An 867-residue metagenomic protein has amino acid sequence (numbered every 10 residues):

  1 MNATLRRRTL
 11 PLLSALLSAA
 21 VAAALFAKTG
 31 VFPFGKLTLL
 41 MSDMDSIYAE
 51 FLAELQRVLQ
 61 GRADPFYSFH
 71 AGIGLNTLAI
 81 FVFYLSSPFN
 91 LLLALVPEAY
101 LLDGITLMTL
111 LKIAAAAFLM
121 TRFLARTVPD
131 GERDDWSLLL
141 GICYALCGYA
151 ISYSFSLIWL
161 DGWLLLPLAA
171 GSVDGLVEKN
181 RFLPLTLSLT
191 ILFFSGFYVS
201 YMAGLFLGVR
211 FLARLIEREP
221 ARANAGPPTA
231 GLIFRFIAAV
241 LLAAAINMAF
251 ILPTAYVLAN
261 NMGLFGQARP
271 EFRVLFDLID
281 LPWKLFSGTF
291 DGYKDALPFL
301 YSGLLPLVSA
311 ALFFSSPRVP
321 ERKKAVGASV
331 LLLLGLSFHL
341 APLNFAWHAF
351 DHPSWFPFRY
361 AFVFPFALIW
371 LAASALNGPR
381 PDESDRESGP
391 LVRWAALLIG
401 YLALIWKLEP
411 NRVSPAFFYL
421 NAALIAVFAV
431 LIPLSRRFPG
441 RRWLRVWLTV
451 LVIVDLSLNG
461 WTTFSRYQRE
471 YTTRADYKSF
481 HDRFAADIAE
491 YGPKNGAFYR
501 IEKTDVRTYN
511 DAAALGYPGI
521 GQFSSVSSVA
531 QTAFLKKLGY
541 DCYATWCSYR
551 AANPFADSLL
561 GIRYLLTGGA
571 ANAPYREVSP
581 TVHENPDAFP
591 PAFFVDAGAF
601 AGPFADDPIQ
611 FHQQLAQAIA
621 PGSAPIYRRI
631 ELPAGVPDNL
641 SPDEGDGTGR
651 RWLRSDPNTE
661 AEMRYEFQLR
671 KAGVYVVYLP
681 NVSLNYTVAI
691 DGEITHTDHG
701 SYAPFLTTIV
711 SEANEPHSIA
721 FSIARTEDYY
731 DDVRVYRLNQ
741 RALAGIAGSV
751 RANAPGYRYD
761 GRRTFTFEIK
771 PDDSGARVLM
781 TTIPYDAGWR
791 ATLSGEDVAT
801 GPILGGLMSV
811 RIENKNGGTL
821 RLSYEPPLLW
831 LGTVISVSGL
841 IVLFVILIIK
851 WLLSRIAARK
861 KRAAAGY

Functional and structural regions predicted by a protein language model:
A3-L5, F51, A634-Y867: Active-site-proximal, structured, solvent-exposed surfaces of multi-pass membrane proteins that position macromolecular
L5-L75, Q468-A486, E490-Y509, A513: Hydrophobic alpha-helical membrane-insertion signals
S18-V21, L110-T127, D134-V177, R181-E217 (+3 more regions): Membrane-embedded helix bundles of polyisoprenyl
K28-P167, I191, S195-Y198, S287-D295: Active-site lumenal/periplasmic loops and adjacent helix-entry segments of GT-C-fold, multi-pass membrane
S42, S46-R57, P88, L232-F236 (+6 more regions): Periplasmic/ER-lumenal interhelical loops and adjacent helix-loop junctions in multi-pass membrane proteins
A116-L124, L165-V177, L205-A213, L307-F314 (+4 more regions): Transmembrane alpha-helical segments
N180, V199, A328-L336, P342 (+2 more regions): Contiguous transmembrane helix-bundle modules in multi-pass membrane proteins
L451-A475, I488-L559, F589-Q617, P621 (+4 more regions): Extracytoplasmic/lumenal acceptor-recognition loop(s) of multi-pass membrane glycoenzymes
